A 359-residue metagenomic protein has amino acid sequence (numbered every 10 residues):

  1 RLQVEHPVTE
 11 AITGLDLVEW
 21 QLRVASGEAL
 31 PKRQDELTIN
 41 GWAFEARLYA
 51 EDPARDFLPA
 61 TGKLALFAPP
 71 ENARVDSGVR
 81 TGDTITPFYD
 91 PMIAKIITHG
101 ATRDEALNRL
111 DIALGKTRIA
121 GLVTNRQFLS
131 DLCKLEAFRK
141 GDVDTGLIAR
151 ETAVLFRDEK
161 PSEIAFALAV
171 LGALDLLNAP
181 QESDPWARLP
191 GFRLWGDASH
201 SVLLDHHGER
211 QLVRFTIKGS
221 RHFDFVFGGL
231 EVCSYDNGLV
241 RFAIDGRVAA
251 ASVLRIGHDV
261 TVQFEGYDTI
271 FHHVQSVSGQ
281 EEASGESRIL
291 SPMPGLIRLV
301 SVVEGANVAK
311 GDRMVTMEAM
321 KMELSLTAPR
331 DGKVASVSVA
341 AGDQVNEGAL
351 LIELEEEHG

Functional and structural regions predicted by a protein language model:
Q3-G228, D343, E347-G359: Catalytic cores of soluble metabolic enzymes centered on carboxylation/carboxyl-transfer
K32-N40, A149-T152, F156, D268-S291: Long, charged amphipathic helices and adjacent flexible linkers at domain junctions
D35-T38, D56, I85-F88, S252-L254 (+5 more regions): Replace "in large, NTP-powered and nucleic-acid-processing enzymes" with "in large, NTP-powered factors and other
D205-E209, V226-G228, D245-R247, Q263-Y267 (+2 more regions): Short strand-coil-strand connectors
G229-R247: A conserved acidic, glycine/proline-rich C-terminal tail/linker
A243-H272: Structured, non-catalytic alpha/beta "coupling" segments that mediate domain-domain communication and provide generic
Q280-G359: Structured functional modules or segments
